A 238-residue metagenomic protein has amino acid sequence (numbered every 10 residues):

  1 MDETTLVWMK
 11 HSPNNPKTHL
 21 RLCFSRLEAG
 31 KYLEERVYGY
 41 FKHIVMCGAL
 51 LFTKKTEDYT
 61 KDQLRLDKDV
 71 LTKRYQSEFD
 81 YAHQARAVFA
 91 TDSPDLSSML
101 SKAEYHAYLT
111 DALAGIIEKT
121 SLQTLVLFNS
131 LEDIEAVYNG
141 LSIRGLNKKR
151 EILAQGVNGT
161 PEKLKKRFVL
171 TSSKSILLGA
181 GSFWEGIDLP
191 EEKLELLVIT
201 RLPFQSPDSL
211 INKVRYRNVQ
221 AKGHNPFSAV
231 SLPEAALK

Functional and structural regions predicted by a protein language model:
M1-K238: ASCE RecA-like P-loop NTPase motor cores that couple ATP hydrolysis to mechanical translocation on nucleic acids
